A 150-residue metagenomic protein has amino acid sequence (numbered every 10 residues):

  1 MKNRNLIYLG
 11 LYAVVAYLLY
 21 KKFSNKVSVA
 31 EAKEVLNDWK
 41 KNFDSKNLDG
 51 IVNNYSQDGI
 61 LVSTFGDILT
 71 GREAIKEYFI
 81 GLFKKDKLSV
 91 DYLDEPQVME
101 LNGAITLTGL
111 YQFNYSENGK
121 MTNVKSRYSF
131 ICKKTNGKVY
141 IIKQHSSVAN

Functional and structural regions predicted by a protein language model:
M1-R4, V27: Disulfide-bonded cysteine motifs in exported proteins
N3-K22: Hydrophobic alpha-helical topogenic segments used for membrane insertion/localization
Y8, F23-V35, K40-G50, I60-N150: A beta-strand edge to alpha-helix "cap/lid" segment located at domain peripheries
S56: Helix-to-beta-strand junctions that scaffold the AdoMet/dcAdoMet cofactor pocket in Class I SAM-dependent enzymes
